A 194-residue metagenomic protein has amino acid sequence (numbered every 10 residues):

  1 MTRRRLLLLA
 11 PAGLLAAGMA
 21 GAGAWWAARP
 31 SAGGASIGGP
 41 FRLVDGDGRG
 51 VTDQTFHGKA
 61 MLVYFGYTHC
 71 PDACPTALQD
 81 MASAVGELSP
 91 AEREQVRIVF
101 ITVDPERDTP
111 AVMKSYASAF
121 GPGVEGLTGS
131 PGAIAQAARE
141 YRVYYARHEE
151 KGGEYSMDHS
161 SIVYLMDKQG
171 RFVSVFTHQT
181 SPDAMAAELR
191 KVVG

Functional and structural regions predicted by a protein language model:
M1-P40, V44: N-terminal targeting signals for export/organelle localization
S36-G38, A60, D158-S160: Short, small/polar residue-rich loop motifs at catalytic or cofactor-binding pockets
D45-G46, D167: Short, acidic, Ser/Thr-enriched surface-loop or helix-capping motifs
V51-T52, V173: Generic structural signal for well-ordered beta-strand positions
Q54-P75: Short active-site neighborhood of thiol/selenol oxidoreductases, capturing the structured segment around
T76-A137: Structural microenvironment flanking redox-active thiols in thiol-disulfide oxidoreductases
A133-E188: Thiol/disulfide oxidoreductase modules built on the thioredoxin-like
V192-G194: Short, hydrophobic alpha-helical segments
